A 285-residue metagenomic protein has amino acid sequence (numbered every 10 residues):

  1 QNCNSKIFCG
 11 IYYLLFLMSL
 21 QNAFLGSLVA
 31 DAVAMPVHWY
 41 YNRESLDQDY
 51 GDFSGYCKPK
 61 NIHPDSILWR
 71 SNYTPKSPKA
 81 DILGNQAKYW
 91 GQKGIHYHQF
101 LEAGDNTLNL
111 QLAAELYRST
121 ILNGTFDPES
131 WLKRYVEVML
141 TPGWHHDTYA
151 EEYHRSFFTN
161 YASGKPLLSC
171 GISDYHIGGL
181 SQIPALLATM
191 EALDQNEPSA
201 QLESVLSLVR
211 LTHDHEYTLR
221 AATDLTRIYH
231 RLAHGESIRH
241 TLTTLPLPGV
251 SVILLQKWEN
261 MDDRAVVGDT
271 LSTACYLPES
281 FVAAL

Functional and structural regions predicted by a protein language model:
L15-L285: Structured, active/binding-site neighborhoods that engage oxygen-rich ligands
